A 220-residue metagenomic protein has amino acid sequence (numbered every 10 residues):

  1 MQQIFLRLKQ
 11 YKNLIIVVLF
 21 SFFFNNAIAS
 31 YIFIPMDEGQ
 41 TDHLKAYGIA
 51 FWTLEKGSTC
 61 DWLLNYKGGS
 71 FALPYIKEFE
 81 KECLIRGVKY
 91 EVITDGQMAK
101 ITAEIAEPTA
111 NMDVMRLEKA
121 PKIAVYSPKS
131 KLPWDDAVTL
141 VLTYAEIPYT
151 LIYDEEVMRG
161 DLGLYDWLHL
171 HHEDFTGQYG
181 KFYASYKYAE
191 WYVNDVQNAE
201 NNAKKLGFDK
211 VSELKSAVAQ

Functional and structural regions predicted by a protein language model:
Q2-I15: Bacterial N-terminal signal peptides that target proteins for export
N13-N25: Bacterial N-terminal signal peptides
F23, I49-F51, G180, S185: Hydrophobic alpha-helical segments
A29-A137, A145-P148: Hydrophobic targeting/anchoring helices
Y31-I32, D37, T41, I76-K81 (+1 more regions): Helical hinge/lid and interdomain linker segments adjacent to catalytic or ligand-binding clefts that mediate domain
